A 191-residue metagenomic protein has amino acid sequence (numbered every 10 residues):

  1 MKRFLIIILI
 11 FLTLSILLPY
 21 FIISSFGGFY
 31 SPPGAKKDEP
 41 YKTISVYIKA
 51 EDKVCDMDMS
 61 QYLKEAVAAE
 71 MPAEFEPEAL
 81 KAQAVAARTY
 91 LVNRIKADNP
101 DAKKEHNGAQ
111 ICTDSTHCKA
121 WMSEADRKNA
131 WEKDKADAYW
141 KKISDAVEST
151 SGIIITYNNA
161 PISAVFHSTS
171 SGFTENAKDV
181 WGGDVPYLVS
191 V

Functional and structural regions predicted by a protein language model:
M1-V191: Conserved, single-site charged/polar hotspot
